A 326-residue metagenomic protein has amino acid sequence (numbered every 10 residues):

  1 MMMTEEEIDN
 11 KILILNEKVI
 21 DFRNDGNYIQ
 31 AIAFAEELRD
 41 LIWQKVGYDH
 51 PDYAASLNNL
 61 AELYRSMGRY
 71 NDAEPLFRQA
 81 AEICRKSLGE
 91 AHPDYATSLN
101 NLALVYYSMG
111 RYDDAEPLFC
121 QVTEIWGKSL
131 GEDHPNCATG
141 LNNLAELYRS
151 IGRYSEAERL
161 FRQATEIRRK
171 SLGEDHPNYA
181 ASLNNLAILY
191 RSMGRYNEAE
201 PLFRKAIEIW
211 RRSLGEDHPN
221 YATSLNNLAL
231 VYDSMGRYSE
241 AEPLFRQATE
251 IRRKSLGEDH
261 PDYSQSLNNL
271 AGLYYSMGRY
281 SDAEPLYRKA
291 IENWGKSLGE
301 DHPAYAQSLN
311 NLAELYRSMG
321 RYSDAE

Functional and structural regions predicted by a protein language model:
M1-E5, K18, D25, I29-K45 (+2 more regions): Amphipathic alpha-helices of TPR/Sel1-like and other helical repeat/solenoid scaffolds
T4-E5, L189, A325-E326: Intrinsically disordered, low-complexity linker/propeptide segments enriched in Ser/Thr/Gly/Pro and acidic residues
T4-E6, Q44-Y48, K86-E90, K128-E132 (+4 more regions): Short coil/turn linkers that connect adjacent helices within long alpha-helical scaffolds, especially alpha-solenoid
N10-N24, P51-S66, A81, P93-S108 (+5 more regions): Conserved alpha-helical positions within TPR/SEL1-like repeat arrays
I125, R153, I167, M193-R195 (+5 more regions): Long, intrinsically disordered low-complexity tandem-repeat regions
